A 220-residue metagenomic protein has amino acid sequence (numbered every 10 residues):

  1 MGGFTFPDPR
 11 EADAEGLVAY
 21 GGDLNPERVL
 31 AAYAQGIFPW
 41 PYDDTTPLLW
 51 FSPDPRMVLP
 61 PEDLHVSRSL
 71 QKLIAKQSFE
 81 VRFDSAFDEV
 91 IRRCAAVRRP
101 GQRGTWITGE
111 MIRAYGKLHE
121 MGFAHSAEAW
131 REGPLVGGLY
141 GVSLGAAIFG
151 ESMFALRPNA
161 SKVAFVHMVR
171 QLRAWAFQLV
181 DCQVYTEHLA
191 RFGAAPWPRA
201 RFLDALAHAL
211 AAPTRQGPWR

Functional and structural regions predicted by a protein language model:
M1-R220: N-acyltransferase acceptor-side catalytic subdomain
